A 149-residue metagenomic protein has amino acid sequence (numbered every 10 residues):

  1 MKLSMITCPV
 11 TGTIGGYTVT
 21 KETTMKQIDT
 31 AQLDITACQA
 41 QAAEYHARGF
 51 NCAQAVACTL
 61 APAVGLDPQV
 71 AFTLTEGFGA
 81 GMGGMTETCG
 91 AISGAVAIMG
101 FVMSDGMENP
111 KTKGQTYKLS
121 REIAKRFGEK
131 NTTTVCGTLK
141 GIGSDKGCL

Functional and structural regions predicted by a protein language model:
K2-G16: N-terminal pre-domain/capping segments
T24-R48: Polybasic, low-complexity association/targeting segments
K26-Q32, L60-G77, T133: Acidic-glycine-rich active-site phosphate/pyrophosphate-binding loop
Q27-I28, Q115-L149: C-terminal binding/interaction regions
A40-A47, F78-T86: A short glycine/serine-rich beta->alpha loop
A63-L74, F101-L119: Phosphate-handling active-site elements
G94-V102: DPxDG-like acidic metal-binding loop motif
